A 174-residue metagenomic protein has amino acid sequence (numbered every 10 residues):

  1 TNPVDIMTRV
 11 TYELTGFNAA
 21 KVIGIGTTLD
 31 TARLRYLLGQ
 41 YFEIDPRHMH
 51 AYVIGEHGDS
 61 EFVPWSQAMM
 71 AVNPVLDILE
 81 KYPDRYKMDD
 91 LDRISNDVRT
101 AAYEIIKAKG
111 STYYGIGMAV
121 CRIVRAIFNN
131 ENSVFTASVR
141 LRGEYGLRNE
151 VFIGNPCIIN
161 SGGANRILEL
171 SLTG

Functional and structural regions predicted by a protein language model:
T1-A20: Rossmann-fold NAD(P)-binding glycine/threonine-rich loop
L14-K21, D30-G174: C-terminal substrate-binding/catalytic lobe of Rossmann-fold NAD(P)-dependent dehydrogenases
